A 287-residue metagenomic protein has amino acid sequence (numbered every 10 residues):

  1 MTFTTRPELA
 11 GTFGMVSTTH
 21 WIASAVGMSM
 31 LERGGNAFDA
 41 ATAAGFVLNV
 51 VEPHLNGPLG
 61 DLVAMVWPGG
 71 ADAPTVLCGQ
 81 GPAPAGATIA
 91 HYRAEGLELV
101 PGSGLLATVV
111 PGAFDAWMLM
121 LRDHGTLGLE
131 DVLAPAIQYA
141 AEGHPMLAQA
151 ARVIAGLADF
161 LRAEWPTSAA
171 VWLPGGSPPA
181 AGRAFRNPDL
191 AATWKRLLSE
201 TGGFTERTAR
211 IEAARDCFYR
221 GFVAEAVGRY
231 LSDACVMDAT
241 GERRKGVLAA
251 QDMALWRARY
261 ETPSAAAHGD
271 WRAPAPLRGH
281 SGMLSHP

Functional and structural regions predicted by a protein language model:
M1-A25, S29, A37-A213, F218-L277: Noncatalytic scaffold domains of N-terminal-nucleophile
M30, S285-P287: Glycine-rich phosphate/pyrophosphate-binding loop regions near the starts of catalytic domains
A275-S285: Extended C-terminal regions of large enzymes
